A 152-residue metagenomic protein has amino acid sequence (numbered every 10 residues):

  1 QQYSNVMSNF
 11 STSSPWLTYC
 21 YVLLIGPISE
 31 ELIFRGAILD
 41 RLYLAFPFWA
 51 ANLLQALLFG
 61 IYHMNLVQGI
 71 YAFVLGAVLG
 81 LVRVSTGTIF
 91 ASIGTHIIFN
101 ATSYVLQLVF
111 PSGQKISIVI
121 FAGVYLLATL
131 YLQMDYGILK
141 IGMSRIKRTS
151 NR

Functional and structural regions predicted by a protein language model:
Q1-G26, D40, L44, G113 (+1 more regions): Juxtamembrane helix-loop-helix connectors linking adjacent transmembrane helices in multi-pass membrane enzymes
L17-G26, E30, A50, L54 (+1 more regions): Hydrophobic alpha-helical transmembrane segments of multipass integral membrane proteins, especially permease/channel
V22, F59, H63, Q107 (+1 more regions): Structural signal for membrane-spanning alpha-helices in multi-pass inner-membrane proteins, emphasizing helix cores
I28-I33, A37-I38, I61, N65 (+2 more regions): Active-site His/Glu-centered metal-binding helix of metallohydrolases
S29-L54, L81-T88: Membrane-interface helix/loop boundary segments of multi-pass membrane proteins
A56, Q68-Y125: Functionally important transmembrane alpha-helices
V119-K140: Hydrophobic core of alpha-helical transmembrane segments in multi-pass integral membrane proteins
L139-R152: Short, charged juxtamembrane terminal tails flanking transmembrane helices
